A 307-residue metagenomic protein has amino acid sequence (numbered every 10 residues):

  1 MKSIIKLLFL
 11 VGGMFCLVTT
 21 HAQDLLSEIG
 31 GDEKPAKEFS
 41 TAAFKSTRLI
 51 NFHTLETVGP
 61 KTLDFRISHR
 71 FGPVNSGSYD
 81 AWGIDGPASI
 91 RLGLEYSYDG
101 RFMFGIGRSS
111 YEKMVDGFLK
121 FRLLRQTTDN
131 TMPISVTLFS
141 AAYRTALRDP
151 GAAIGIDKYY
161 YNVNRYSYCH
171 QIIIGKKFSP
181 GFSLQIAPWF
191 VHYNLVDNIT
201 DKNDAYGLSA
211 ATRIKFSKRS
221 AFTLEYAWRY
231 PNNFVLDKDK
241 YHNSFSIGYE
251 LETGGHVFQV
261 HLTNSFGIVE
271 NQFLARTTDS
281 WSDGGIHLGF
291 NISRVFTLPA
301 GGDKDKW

Functional and structural regions predicted by a protein language model:
M1-L25: Bacterial Sec-dependent N-terminal signal peptides
Q23-Y159, Y166-H170, G175-I186, F190-N194 (+3 more regions): Transmembrane beta-barrel domains of Gram-negative outer membranes and organellar outer membranes
I199-F234: A contiguous binding-surface segment within folded domains or other stable secondary-structure elements
